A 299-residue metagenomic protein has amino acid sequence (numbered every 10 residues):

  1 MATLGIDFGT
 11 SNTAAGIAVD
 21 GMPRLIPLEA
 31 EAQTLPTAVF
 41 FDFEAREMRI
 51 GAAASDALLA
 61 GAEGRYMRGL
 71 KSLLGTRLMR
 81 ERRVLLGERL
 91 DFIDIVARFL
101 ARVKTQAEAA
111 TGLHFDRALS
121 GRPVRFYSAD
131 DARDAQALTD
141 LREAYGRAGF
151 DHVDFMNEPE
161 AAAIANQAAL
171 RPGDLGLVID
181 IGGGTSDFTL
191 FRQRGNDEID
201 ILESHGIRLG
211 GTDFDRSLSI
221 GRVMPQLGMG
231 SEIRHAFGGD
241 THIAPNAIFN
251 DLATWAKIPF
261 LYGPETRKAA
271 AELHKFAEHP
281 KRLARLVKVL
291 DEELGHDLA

Functional and structural regions predicted by a protein language model:
M1-I6, T10, A15-L25, L58-V178 (+5 more regions): Nucleotide/phosphate-binding catalytic cleft detector across ATP-hydrolyzing and phosphate-transferring enzymes
S11, G184-S186: Conserved Rossmann-like nucleotide-cofactor binding loop
I17-E47, A53-A57, G64-Y66, R194-I220: Short glycine-rich, Thr/Ser-proximal phosphate-binding strand/loop in the N-terminal lobe of ATP-dependent enzymes
T34, R192-L298: Phosphate-binding glycine-rich/basic clefts of nucleotide- and phosphate-handling proteins, predominantly
F41-F43, R122, D180-I181, R192: Flexible glycine-/small-residue-rich
E47-I50, S128-D130, L227-M229: Switch/connector loops and helix/strand junctions flanking conserved nucleotide-binding motifs in nucleotide-processing
